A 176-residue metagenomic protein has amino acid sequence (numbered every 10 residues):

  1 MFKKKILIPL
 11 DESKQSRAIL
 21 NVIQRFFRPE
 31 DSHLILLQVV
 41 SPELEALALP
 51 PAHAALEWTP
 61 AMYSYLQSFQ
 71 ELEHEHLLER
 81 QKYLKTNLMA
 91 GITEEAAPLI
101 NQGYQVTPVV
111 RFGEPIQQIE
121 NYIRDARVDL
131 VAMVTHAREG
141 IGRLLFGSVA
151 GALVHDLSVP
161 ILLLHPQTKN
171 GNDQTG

Functional and structural regions predicted by a protein language model:
M1, Q70, L77-V131, T168-G176: Structural beta-alpha unit
F2-H74: Small/aliphatic-rich secondary-structure junction motif
K5, L10, Q15, I116-G176: Gly/Ser-rich helix-loop-strand patches that form or flank binding pockets for ribonucleotide-derived cofactors
L7-P9, R28, L34-L36, H76 (+5 more regions): Short, structured motif recognition centered on aromatic/hydrophobic residues
H33, Q105-T107, P160: Conserved beta-strand segments of alpha/beta enzyme cores
